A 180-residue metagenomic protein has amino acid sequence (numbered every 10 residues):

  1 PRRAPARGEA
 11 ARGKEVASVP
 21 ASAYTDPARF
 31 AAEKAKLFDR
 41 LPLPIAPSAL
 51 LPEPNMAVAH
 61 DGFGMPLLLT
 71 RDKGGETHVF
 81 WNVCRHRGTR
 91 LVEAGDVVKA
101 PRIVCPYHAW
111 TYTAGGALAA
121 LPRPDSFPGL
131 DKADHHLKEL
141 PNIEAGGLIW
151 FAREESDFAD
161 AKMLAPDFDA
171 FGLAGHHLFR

Functional and structural regions predicted by a protein language model:
P1-T77, T111-R180: Rieske [2Fe-2S] iron-sulfur-binding subdomain
A59-C105: Glycine-rich active-site/cofactor-binding loop and its immediate structural neighborhood
